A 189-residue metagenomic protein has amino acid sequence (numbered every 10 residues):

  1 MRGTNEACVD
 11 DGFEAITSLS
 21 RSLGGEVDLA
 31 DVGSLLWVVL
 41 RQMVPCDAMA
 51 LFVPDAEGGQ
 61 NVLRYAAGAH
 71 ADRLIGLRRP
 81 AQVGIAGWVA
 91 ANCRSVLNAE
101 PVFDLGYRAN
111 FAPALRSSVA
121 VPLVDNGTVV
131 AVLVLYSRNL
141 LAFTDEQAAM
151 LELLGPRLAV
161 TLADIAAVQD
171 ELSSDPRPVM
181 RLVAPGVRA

Functional and structural regions predicted by a protein language model:
M1-D31, Q42, V130, T161-V187: Signal-transmission linkers at sensory-effector interfaces
S20-G25, L36-P45, L51-V53, A90: Short regulatory alpha-helical segment in sensory/regulatory domains of signaling proteins that mediates
V38, A50-R73: GAF sensory/regulatory domain recognition with acknowledged cross-activation on helical regulatory dimers
E57, A71-S95: Acidic/proline- and glycine-rich, intrinsically disordered low-complexity segments that serve as regulatory linkers
A71-L74, V96-S117, S137: Signal-transducing coupling segments at domain and membrane junctions
R116-V124: A short, aliphatic-rich beta-strand micro-motif
V132-L141: Short beta-strand-to-loop transition segments that serve as allosteric relay/switch motifs in sensory/regulatory domains
E152-V160: Allosteric cytosolic regulatory segments
